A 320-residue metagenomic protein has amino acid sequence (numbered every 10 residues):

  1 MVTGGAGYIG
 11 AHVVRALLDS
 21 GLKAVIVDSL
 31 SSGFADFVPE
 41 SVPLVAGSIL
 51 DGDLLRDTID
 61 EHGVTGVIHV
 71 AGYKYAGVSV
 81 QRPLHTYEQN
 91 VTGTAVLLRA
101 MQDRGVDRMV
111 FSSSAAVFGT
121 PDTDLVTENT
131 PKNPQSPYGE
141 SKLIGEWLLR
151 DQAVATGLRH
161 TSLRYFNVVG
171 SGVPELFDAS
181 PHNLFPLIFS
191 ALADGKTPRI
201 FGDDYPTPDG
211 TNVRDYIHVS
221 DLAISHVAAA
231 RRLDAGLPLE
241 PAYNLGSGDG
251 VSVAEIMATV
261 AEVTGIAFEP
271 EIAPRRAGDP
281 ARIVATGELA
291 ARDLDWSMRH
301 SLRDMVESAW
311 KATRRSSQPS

Functional and structural regions predicted by a protein language model:
M1-R164, V168: N-terminal Rossmann-like NAD(P)+-binding domain of SDR-like oxidoreductases, especially those catalyzing
A35, F166-L184, D194-Y216: Short, flexible, glycine-rich and Lys/Arg-enriched loop motifs at helix boundaries that contact anionic partners
A35-D36, T123, F189-S190, D234-A235: Short secondary-structure boundary/capping segments
I49, P131, N167-G170, D203-Y205 (+1 more regions): Residues that form or immediately flank small-molecule/cofactor binding pockets and catalytic motifs
Y87, Q135-L143, D178-P186, D215-Y216 (+1 more regions): Short-chain dehydrogenase/reductase
L192-S320: C-terminal substrate-binding subdomain of Rossmann-fold SDR/epimerase-dehydratase oxidoreductases
